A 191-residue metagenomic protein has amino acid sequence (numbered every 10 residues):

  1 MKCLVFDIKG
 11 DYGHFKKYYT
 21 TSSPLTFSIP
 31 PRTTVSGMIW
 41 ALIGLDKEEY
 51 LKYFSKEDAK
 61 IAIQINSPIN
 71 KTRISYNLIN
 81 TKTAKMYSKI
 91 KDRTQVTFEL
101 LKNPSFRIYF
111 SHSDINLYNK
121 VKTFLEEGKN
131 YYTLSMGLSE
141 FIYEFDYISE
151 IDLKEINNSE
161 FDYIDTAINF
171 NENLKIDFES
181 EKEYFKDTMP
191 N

Functional and structural regions predicted by a protein language model:
M1-T20: N-terminal, Lys/Arg- and Ser/Thr-rich interaction peptides
C3, D58-K60, N103-R107: Extracellular structured ligand-interaction cores
V5-D7, W40-G44, K85-I90, Y163: A short linear-motif detector with a strong N-terminal bias
D7, A62-Q64, Y109: Residues in well-ordered beta-strands of folded domains
G13-F15, S36, I108: A broad, structure-centric signal for solvent-exposed, well-ordered loop/edge residues that line or flank functional
K17-M86: Glycine/small-residue-rich interface belts in oligomeric ring/scaffold proteins and their assembly partners
N66-N191: Internal, well-folded beta-alpha domain core
